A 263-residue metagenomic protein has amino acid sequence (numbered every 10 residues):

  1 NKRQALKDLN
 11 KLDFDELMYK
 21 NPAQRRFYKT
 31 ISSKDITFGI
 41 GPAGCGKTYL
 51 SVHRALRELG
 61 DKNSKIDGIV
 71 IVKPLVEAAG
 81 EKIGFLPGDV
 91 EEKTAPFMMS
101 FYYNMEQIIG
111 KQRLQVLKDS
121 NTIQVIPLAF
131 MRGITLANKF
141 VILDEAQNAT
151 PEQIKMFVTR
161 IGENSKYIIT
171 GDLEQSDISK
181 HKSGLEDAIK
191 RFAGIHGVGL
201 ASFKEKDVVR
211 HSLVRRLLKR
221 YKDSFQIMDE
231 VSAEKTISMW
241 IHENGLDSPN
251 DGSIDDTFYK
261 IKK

Functional and structural regions predicted by a protein language model:
N1-K7: Interdomain "pre-motor" coupling segment immediately N-terminal to P-loop NTPase/helicase cores
E16-S33: Pre-Walker A adenine-sensing motif
S33-G39: Pre-Walker A (Motif I) flank of P-loop NTPase domains
I40-P42, Y49-S120, I178-H196: Conserved P-loop
D67, S120-I123, A137-F140, N164-I169: Loop/turn-to-beta-strand initiation segments
N121-I142, Q147-M156: Conserved RecA-like ASCE ATPase "motif II neighborhood" in helicase/translocase motors
E145, G171-D172: Walker B catalytic acidic pair
I189-M228: Conserved coupling/interface region of RecA-like P-loop/ASCE motor cores
